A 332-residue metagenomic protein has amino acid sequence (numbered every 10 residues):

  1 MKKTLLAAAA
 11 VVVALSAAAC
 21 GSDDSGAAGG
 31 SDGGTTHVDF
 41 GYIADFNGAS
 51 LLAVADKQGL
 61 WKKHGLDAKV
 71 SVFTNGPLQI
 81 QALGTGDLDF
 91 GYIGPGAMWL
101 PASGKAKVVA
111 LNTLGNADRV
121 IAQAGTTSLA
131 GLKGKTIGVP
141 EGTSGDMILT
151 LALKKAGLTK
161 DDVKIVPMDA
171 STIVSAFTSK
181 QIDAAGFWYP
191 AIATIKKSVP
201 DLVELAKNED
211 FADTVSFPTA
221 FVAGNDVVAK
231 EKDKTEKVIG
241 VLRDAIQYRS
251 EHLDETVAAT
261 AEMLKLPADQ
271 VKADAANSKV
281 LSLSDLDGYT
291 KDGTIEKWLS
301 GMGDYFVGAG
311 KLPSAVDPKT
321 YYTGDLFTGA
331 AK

Functional and structural regions predicted by a protein language model:
K2-V12: Sec-dependent N-terminal signal peptides
L15-A19: C-terminal motif of bacterial Sec signal peptides marking the signal peptidase cleavage site
G21-D24: Bacterial signal peptide processing site
A28-T159, K164-P167, D183-Y189, E204-L205: Short, glycine-/small- and polar/acidic-enriched structural segments that line small-molecule recognition paths
S50-V54, Q58-G59, Q81, T85 (+12 more regions): Solvent-exposed, polar/charged alpha-helical surfaces in well-ordered, non-transmembrane soluble domains, broadly
D89, P95-A97, V166, S171-E262: Pocket-lining segment of extracytoplasmic ligand-binding domains
K230-A309: Secondary-structure end/capping motifs
L299-K332: Conserved C-terminal helix/tail region of periplasmic/extracytoplasmic solute-binding proteins
